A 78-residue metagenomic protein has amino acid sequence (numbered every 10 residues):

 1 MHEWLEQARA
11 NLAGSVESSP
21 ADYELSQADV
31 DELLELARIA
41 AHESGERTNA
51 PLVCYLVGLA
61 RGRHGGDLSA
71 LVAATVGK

Functional and structural regions predicted by a protein language model:
M1-K78: Feature captures hydrophobic
